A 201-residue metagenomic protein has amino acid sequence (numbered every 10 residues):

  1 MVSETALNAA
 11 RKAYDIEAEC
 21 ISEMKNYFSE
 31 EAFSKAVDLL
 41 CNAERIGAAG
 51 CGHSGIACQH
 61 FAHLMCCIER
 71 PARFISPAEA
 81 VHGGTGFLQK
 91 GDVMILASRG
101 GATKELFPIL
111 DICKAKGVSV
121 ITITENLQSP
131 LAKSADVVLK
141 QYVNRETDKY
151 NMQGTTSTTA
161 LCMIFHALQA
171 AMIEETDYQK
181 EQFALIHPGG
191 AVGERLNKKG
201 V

Functional and structural regions predicted by a protein language model:
V2-N42: An N-terminal, well-structured beta->alpha segment
C20, Y27, A32, A80 (+5 more regions): Residue-level preference for alpha-helix termini and adjacent loops
L40-A43, I95, G190: Alpha-helix boundary/capping residues
R45-T176: Glycine-rich phosphate-binding loops that contact phosphosugars or nucleotide phosphates
K133, T147, I173-V201: Internal, active-site/partner-interface "lid" segment
